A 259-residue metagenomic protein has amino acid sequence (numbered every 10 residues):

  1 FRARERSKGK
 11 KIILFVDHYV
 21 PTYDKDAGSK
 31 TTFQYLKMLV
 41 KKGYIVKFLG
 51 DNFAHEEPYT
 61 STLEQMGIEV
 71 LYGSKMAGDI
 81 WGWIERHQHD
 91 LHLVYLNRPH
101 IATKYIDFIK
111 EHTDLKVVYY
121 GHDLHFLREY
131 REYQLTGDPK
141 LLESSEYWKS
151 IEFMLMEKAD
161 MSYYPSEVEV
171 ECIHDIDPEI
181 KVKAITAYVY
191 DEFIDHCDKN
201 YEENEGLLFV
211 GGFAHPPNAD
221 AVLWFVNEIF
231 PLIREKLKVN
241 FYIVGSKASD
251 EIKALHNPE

Functional and structural regions predicted by a protein language model:
F1-S29, Y35-M38, Y59-M66, F193: Non-catalytic membrane-proximal stalk/linker segments that position and tether the catalytic domains
K8-K25, D51-F53, K75, L207-F213: Nucleotide-activated donor-dependent transferases that construct or modify glycoconjugates
T22, L115, Y119-E146, E171 (+2 more regions): Acceptor-binding helix/loop patch of EC 2.4 sugar-transfer enzymes, predominantly nucleotide-sugar-dependent
D24, G28-M38, F48, T136 (+3 more regions): Conserved catalytic-core segment of nucleotide-activated headgroup transferases in glycan assembly
K41-L71, K75-G78: N-terminal strand-loop element at the rim of the active site of nucleotide-sugar-dependent glycosyltransferases
I45-N52, Y119-G121, Y242-V244: Short internal beta-strands
D79-Q88, H196-K199: Short amphipathic alpha-helix with an adjacent loop that forms part of the alpha/beta core around
I84-T103, V118: Short N-terminal targeting/anchoring amphipathic segment
